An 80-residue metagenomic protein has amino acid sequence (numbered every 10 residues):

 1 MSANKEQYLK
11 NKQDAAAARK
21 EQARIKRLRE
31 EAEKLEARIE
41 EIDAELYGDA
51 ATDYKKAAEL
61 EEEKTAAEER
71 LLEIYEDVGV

Functional and structural regions predicted by a protein language model:
M1-V80: Charged, heptad-repeat coiled-coil alpha-helices that serve as long linker/dimerization "arms" in large NTP-dependent
